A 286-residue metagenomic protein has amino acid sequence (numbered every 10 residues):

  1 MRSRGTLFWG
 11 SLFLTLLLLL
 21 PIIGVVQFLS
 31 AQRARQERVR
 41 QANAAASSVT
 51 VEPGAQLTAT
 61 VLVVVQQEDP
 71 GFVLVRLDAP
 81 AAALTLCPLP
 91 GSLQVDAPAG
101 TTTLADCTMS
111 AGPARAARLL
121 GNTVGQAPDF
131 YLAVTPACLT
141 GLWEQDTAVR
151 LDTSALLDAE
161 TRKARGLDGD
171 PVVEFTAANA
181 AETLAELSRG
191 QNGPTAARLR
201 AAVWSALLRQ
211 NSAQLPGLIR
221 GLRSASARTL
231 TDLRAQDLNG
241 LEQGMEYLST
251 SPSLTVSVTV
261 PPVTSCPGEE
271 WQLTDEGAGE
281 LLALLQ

Functional and structural regions predicted by a protein language model:
R2-L86: Entry/capping segment at the start of metal-dependent catalytic domains with acidic active-site entry clusters
A44, L57-T60, E68, A97 (+1 more regions): C-terminal solvent-exposed extensions
G54, Q66-E68, M109-A114, L132-P136 (+5 more regions): Solvent-exposed, acidic/flexible segments
G71, P113-G121, P136-E144, A181-L184 (+6 more regions): Extracytoplasmic/secreted envelope proteins and their assembly/folding machinery, especially bacterial periplasmic
A82-A111, T161-R165: Flexible, solvent-exposed short loops/turns enriched in glycine
T102-A111, G125-F130, E186-T195, S226-D232 (+2 more regions): Second-shell loop/turn segments in exported
T108-L167: Amphipathic, coiled-coil-like alpha-helical scaffolding segments used for oligomerization/assembly
L142-R223: Flexible, polar/acidic helix-loop-strand segments at domain edges
